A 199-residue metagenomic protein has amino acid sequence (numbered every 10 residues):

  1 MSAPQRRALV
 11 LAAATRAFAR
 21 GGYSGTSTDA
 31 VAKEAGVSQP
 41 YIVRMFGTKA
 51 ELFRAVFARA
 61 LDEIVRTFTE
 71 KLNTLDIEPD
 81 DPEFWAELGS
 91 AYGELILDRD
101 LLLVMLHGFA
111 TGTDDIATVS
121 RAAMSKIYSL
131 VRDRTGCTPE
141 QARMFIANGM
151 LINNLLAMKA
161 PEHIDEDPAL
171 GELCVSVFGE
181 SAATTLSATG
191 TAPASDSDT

Functional and structural regions predicted by a protein language model:
R6-L9, A13-E51, A55: Helix-turn-helix
L9, E83, E87, V104-H107 (+3 more regions): Amphipathic alpha-helical interaction segments
A13, A17-R20, T67-T74, V104 (+1 more regions): Solvent-exposed, amphipathic alpha-helical segments
K49, V56, A60, I64 (+3 more regions): Hydrophobic/aromatic residues within well-ordered alpha-helical segments
A55, D62-R99: Hydrophobic alpha-helical connector segments
T69, G89-S90, L106-F109, Y128-R132: Amphipathic alpha-helical segments within well-ordered protein domains
F84, G93-M124: Amphipathic alpha-helical segments used for helix-helix packing
D114-T199: Hydrophobic/aromatic-rich alpha-helical bundle segments in the mid-to-C-terminal region
